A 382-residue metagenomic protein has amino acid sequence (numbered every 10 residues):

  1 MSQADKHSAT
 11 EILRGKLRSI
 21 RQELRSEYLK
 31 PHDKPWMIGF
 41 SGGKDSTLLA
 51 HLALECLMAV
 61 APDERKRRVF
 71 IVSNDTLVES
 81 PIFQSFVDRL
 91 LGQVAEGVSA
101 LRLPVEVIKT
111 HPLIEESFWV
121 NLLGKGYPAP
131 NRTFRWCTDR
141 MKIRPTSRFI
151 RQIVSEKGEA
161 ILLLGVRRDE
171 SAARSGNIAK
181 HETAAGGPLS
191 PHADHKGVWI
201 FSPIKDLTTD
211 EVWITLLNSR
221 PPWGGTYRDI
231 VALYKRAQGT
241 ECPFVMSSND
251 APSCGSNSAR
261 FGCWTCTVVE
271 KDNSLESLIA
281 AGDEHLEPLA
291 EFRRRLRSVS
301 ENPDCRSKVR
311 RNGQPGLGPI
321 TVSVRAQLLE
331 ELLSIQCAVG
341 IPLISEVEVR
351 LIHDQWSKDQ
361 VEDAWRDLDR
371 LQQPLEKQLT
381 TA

Functional and structural regions predicted by a protein language model:
M1-M37, S46-A382: Nucleotide-activated chemistry modules centered on ATP-dependent adenylation/adenylyltransferase
F40: The Walker A (P-loop) glycine that initiates the GxxxxGKT/S ATP-binding motif of P-loop NTPases
G43: Conserved G/P- and acidic residue-centered "switch" motifs that form tight phosphate/ATP-binding loops in soluble
